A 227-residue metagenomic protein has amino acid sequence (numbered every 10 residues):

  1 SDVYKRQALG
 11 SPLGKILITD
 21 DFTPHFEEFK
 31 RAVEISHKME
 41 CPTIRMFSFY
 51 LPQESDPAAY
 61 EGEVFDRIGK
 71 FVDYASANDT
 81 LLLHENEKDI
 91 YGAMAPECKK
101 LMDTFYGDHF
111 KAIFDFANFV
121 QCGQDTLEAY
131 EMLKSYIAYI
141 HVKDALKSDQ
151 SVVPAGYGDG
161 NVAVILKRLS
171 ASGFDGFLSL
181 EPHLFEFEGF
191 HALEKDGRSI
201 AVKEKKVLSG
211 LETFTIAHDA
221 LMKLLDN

Functional and structural regions predicted by a protein language model:
D2-Y4: Short, small-residue-biased leader/transition segments that mark boundaries at the very start of proteins
A8, M46-F47, K70, F119 (+2 more regions): Short, flexible segments with low predicted structural confidence
A8-G10, R45, L83, A138-H141 (+1 more regions): Conserved beta-strand positions in the central sheet of alpha/beta enzyme cores
L13-K15, Y50-E54, A145-D149, F185: A short, flexible beta-alpha/helix-coil linker loop
K15-A112, Q121, A201-T213: Active-site acidic/histidine proton-transfer and metal-coordination neighborhood in alpha/beta enzyme cores
E40, A95-F114, V120-N227: Histidine-acidic metal/acid-base catalytic patches
